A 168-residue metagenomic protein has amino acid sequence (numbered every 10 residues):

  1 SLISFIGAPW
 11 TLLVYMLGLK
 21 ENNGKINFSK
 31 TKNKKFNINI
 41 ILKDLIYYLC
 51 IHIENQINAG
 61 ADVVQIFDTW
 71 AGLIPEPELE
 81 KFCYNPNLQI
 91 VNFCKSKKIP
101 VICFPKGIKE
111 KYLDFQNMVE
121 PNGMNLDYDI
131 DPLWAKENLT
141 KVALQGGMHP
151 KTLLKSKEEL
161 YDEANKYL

Functional and structural regions predicted by a protein language model:
S1-L168: Active-site loop segments of alpha/beta catalytic cores
